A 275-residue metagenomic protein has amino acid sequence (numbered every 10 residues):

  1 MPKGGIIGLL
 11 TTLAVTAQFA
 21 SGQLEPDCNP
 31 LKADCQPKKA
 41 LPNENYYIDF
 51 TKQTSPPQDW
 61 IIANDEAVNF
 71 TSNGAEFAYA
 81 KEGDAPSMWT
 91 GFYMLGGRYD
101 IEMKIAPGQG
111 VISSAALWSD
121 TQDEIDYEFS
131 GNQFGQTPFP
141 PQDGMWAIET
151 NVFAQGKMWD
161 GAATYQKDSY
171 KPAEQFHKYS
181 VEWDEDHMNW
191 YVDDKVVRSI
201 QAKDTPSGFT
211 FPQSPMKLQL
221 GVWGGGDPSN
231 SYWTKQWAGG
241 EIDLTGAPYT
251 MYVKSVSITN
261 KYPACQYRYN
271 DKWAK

Functional and structural regions predicted by a protein language model:
M1-P26: Fungal secretory targeting signals
F19-S180, D186-N189, K195-K275: GH16 jelly-roll
